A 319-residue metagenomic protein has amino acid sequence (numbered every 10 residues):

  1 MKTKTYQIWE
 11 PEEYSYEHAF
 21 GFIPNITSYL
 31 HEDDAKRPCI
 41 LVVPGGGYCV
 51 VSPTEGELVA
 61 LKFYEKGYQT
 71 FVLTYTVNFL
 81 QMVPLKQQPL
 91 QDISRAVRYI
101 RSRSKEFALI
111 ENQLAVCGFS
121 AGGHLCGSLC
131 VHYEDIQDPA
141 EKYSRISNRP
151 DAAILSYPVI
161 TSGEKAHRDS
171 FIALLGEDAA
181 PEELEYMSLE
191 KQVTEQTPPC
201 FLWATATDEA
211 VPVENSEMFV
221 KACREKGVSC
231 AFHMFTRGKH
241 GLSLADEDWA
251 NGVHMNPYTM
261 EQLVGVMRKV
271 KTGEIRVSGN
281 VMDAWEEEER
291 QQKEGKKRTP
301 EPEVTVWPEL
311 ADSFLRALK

Functional and structural regions predicted by a protein language model:
M1-D34, E164-R168: N-terminal cap/lid segment of alpha/beta-hydrolase-fold proteins
R37-G45: Short beta-strand element of the alpha/beta-hydrolase
S52-P53, L58, L73-E111: Catalytic nucleophile-loop/oxyanion-hole region of alpha/beta-hydrolase and closely related hydrolase-like folds
E55, L189, P212-E225: Short alpha-helix in the alpha/beta-hydrolase fold that links the catalytic acid
R95-S170, A180, L184-E185, L189: Primarily recognizes the serine-hydrolase "nucleophile elbow" in alpha/beta-hydrolase and SGNH/GDSL folds
S162, T207-V211, G241: Acidic catalytic loop of the alpha/beta-hydrolase fold
Q196, F201-A204, D208: Short beta-strand/loop motif that positions the catalytic acidic residue of the alpha/beta-hydrolase fold
E217-K319: C-terminal catalytic histidine-bearing segment of alpha/beta-hydrolase fold enzymes
